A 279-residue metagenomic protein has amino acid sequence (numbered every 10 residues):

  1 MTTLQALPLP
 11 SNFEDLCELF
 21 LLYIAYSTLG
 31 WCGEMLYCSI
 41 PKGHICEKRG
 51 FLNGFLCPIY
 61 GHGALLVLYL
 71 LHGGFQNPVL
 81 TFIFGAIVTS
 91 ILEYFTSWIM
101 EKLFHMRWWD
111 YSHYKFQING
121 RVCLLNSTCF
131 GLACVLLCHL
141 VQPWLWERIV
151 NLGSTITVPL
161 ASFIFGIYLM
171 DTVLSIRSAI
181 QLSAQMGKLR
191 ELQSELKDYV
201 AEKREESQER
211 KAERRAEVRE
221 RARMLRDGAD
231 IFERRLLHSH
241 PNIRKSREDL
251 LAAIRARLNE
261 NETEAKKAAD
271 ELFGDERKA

Functional and structural regions predicted by a protein language model:
M1-A279: Aromatic-rich, lipid-facing transmembrane alpha helices and their immediate juxtamembrane interface loops in integral
